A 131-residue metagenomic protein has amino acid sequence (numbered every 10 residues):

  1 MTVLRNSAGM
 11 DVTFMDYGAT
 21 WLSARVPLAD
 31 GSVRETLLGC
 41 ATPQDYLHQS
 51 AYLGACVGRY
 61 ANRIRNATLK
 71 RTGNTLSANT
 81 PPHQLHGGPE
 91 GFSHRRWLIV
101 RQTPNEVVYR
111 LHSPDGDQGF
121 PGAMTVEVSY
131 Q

Functional and structural regions predicted by a protein language model:
M1-Q131: Surface-exposed acidic/polar loop and edge beta-strand patches at domain peripheries
